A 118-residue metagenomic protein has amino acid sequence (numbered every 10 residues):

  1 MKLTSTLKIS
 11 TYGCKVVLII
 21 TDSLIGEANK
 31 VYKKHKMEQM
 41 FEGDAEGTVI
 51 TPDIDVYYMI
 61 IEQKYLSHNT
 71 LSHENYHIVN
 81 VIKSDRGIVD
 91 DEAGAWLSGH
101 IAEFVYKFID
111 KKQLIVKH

Functional and structural regions predicted by a protein language model:
M1-M37: Short, charged/polar N-terminal "headpieces" of proteins
K2-T4, E46, H68: A detector of low-complexity, intrinsically disordered, Ser/Thr/Gly/Pro/Ala-rich segments
V16-L18, M59, L71: Hydrophobic beta-strand residues in large extracellular and virion-surface proteins
I25-L66, I78: Active-site scaffold of zinc-dependent metalloenzymes
K64-H68, I88-D91: Aromatic-acidic/polar surface patches that form glycan- and anion
N69-V81: Active-site recognition of the HExxH zinc-binding catalytic motif
G87-H118: Post-HExxH zinc-binding segment in Zn-dependent metallohydrolases
